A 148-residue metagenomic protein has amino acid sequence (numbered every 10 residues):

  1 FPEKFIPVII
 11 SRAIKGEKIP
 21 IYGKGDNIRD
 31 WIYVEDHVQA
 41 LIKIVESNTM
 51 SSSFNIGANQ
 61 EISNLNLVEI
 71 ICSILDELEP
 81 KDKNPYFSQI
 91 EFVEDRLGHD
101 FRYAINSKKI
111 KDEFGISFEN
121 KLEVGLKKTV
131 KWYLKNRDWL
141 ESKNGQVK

Functional and structural regions predicted by a protein language model:
F1-P2: Catalytic helix-loop patch of NAD(P)-dependent Rossmann-fold dehydrogenases
P7, S11-K148: C-terminal substrate-binding subdomain of Rossmann-fold SDR/epimerase-dehydratase oxidoreductases
